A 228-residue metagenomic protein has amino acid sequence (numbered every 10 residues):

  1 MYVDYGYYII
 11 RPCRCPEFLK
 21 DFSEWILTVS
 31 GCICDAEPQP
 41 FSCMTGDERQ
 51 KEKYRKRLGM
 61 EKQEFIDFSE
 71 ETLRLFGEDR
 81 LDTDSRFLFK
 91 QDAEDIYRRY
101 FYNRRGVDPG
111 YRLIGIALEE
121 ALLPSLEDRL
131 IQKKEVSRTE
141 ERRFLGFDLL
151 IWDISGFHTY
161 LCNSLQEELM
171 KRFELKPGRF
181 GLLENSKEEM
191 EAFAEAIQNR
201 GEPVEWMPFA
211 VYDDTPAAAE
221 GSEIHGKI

Functional and structural regions predicted by a protein language model:
Y2-T83, F101-Y111, G115-E120, L130-F180 (+1 more regions): Short aromatic-glycine-(Arg/Gly/Cys) micro-motifs in beta-strand/loop hairpins
T83-Q91, G181-E188: Conserved aromatic
A93-R98, S186-E195: Short amphipathic alpha-helices within nucleic acid-binding modules
E189-I228: Acidic, proline/glycine-rich low-complexity IDRs
